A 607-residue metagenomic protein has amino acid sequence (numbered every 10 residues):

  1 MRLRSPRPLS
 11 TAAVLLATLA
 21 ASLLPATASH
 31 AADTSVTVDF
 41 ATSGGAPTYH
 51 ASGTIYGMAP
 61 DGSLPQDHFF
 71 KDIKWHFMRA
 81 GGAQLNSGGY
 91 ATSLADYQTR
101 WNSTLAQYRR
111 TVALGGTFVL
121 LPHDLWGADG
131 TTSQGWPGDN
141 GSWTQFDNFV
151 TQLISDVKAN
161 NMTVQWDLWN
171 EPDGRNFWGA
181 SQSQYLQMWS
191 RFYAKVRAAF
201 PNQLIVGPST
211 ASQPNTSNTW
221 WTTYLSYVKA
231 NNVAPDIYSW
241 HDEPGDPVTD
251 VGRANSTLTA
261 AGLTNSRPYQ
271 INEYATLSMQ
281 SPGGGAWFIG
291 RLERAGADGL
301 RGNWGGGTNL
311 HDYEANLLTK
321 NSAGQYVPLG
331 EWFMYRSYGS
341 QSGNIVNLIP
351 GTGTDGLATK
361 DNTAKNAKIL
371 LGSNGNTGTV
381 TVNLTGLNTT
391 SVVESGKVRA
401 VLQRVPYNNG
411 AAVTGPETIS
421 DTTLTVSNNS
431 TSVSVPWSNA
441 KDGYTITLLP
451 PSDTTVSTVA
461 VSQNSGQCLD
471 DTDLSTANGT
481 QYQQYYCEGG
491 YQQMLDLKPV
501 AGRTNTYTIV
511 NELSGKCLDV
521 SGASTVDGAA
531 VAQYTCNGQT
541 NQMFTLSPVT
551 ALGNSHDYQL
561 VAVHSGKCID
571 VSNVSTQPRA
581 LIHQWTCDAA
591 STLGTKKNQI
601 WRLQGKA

Functional and structural regions predicted by a protein language model:
M1-A31: Secretory targeting and sorting signals
A32-Q84: Boundary/entry segment of secreted carbohydrate-active catalytic domains
I73-P235, S239-D246: Substrate-binding cleft and catalytic face of glycoside hydrolase catalytic domains, especially the flexible beta-alpha
D236-P282: Glycoside hydrolase catalytic-domain groove-lining segments
M279-N366, G372-S373: Aromatic/acidic polysaccharide-binding cleft in carbohydrate-active enzymes
G353-Y407: Carbohydrate-binding surface patches
G415-T454: C-terminal beta-strand-rich structural cap/linker in extracellular carbohydrate-active enzymes
D453-T476, Y491-T525, M543-T576, L593-A607: Extracellular glycan-recognition/adhesion modules and their associated mucin-like linkers
